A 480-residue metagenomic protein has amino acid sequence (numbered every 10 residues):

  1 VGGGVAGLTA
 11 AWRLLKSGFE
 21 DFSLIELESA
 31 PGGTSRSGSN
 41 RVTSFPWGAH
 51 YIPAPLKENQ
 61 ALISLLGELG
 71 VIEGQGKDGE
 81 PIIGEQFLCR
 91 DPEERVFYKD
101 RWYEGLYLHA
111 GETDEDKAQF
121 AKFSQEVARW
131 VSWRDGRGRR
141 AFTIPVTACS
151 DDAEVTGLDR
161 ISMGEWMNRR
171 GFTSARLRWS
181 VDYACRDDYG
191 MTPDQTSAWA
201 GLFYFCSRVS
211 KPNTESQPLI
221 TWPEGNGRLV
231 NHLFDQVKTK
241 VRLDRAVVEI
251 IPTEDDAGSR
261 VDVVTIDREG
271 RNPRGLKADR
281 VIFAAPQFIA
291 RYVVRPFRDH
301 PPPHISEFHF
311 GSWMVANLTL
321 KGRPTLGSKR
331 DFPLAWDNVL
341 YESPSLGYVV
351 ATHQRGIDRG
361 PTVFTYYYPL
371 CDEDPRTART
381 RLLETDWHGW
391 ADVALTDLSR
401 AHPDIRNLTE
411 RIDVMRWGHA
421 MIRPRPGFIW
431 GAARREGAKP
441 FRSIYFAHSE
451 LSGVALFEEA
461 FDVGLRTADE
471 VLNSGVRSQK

Functional and structural regions predicted by a protein language model:
V1-A6: Beta1/beta-strand and adjacent pyrophosphate-binding region of the FAD-binding site in flavoprotein oxidoreductases
L15-R41: Glycine-rich FAD pyrophosphate-binding loop
S39-T43, G48-I52, F283, Q287-V294: Catalytic cores of eukaryotic secretory-pathway lumenal/extracellular enzymes that build and remodel glycoconjugates
V42-S132: Dinucleotide-binding Rossmann-like beta1-alpha1 core, especially the glycine-rich loop that anchors the ADP
K99, G105-G111, T325-K480: Conserved flavin/dinucleotide-binding core of flavoenzymes
A128, D135-E249, T253-R260: Active-site/ligand-binding neighborhood in enzyme catalytic cores
L243-F364, A401: Mid-domain catalytic core of redox enzymes that form a hydrophobic substrate pocket/lid adjacent to a catalytic redox
